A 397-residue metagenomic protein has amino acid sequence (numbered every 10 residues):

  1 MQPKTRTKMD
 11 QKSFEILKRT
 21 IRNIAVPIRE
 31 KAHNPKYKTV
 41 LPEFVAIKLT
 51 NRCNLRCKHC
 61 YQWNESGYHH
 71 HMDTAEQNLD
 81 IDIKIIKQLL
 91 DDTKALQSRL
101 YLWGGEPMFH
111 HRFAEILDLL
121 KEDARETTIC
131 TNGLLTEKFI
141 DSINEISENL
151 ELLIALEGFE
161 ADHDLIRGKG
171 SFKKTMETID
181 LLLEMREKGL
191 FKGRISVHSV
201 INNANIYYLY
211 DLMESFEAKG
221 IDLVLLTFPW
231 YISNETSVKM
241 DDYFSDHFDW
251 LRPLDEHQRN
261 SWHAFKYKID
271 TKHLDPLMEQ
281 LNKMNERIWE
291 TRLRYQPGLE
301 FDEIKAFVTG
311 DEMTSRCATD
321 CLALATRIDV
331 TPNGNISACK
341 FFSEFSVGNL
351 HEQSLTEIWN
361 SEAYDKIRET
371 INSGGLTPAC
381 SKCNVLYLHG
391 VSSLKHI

Functional and structural regions predicted by a protein language model:
Q2-E43, W63, F307, D311-I397: Flexible mid-to-C-terminal extensions adjoining Fe-S/redox cofactors in radical SAM and related proteins
R6-L150: Conserved alpha-helical substructure of the radical SAM core
A46-K48, C130-T131, A155, H198-S199 (+2 more regions): Short beta-strand segments
C53, E106, G133, G158 (+2 more regions): Short, flexible loop/turn elements at secondary-structure junctions
L55, T127, A161, F345 (+1 more regions): Glycine-centered loop/turn positions within well-structured domains that cap or flank conserved ligand/cofactor-binding
E65, G105, E157, P229 (+1 more regions): Flexible loop residues that form catalytic and substrate-binding hotspots at small-molecule/glycan-binding clefts
Q77-K84, K169, K173, N203 (+1 more regions): Conserved phosphate-coordination/catalytic loops
E151-E157, A161-D320, P332, S346-L350: Radical SAM enzyme [4Fe-4S]-AdoMet core and its adjacent flexible, acidic and glycine-rich loops/tails across
